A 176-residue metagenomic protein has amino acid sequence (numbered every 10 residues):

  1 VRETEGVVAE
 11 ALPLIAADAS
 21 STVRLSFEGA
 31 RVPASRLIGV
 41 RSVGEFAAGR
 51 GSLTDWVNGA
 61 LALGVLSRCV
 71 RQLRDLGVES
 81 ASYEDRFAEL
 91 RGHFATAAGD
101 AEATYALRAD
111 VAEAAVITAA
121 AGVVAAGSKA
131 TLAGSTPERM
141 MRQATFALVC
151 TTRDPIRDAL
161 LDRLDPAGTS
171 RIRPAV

Functional and structural regions predicted by a protein language model:
V1-N58: FAD-binding core of flavoproteins
V57-V176: Alpha-helical interface subdomain recognition
